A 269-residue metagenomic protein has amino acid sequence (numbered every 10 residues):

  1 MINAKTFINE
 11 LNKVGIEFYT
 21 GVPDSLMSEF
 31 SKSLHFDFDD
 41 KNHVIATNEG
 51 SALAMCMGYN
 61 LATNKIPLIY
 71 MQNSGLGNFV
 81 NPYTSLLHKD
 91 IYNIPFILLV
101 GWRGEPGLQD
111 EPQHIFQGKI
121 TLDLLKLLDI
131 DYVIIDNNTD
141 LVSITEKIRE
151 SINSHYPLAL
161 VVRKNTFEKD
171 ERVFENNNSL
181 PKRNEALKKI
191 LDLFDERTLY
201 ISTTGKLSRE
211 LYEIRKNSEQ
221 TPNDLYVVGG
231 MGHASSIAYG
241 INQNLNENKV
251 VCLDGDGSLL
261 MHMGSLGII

Functional and structural regions predicted by a protein language model:
M1-D123, I130, I134, N138-Y239 (+1 more regions): Thiamine diphosphate
V250-L253: Short beta-strand-to-loop acidic/aromatic patch adjacent to the donor-nucleotide binding site
G255-G257: Active-site metal-binding loops of divalent metal-dependent hydrolases
L260-M263: Acidic donor-binding/catalytic loop of UDP-sugar-dependent glycosyltransferases, especially processive GT2
S265-I269: Glycine- and Gly-Pro-enriched alpha-helical subdomains that act as flexible, kink-prone "lid/hinge" or packing modules
